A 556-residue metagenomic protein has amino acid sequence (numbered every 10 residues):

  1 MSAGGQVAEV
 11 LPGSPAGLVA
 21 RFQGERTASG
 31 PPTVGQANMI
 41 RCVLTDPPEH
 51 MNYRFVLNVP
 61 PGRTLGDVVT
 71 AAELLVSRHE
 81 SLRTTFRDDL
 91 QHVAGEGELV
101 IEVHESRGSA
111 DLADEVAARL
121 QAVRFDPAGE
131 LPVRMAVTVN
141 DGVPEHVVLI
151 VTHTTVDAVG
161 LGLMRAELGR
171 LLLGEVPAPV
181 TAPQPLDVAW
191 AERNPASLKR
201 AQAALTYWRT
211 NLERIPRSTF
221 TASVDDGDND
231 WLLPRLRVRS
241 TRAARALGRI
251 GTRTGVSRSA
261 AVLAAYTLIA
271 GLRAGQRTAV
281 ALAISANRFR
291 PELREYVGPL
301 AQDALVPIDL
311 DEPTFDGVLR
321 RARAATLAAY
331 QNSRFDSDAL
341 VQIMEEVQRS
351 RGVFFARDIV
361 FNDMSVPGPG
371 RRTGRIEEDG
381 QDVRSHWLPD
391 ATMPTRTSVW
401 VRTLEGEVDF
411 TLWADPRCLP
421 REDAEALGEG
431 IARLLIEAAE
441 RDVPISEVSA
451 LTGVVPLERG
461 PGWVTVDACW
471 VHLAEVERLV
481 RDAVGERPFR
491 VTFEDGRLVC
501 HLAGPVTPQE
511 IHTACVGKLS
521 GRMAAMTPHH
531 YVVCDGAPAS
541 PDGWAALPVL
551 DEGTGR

Functional and structural regions predicted by a protein language model:
M1-D46, V69-S109, L131, Q184-L232: Short amphipathic alpha-helices and their capping loops
A3-A8, G30, V133-D187, A424-E437: Active-site-proximal acidic secondary-structure segment that organizes catalysis
G17-S29, P48-D67, A128-V148, D226-R288 (+4 more regions): Gly/Ser/Thr-rich phosphate-binding loops and adjoining beta-strand/alpha-helix segments that form adenosine-phosphate
L18-T27, P61-S77, Q91-E130, F315-T326 (+2 more regions): A short, small/polar-residue-rich loop/turn motif at beta-strand boundaries within alpha/beta enzyme cores
T27-V34, N38, H50-V56, L82-R87 (+10 more regions): Flexible, Gly/Pro-enriched loop and linker segments at secondary-structure and domain junctions
D46-N52, E80-S81, V143-P144, S197-A203 (+4 more regions): His-Asp-centered acyl/peptidyl-transfer active-site segments
H79, R83, R165, R277-I284 (+3 more regions): Extended, hydrophobic beta-loop-alpha segments that form or line the acyl/peptidyl-thioester binding and transfer paths
T85-F86, L172-Q184, N211-S218, E422-E458 (+3 more regions): A short N-terminal helical cap/helix-turn-helix that marks the beginning of AMP-binding/adenylate-forming
